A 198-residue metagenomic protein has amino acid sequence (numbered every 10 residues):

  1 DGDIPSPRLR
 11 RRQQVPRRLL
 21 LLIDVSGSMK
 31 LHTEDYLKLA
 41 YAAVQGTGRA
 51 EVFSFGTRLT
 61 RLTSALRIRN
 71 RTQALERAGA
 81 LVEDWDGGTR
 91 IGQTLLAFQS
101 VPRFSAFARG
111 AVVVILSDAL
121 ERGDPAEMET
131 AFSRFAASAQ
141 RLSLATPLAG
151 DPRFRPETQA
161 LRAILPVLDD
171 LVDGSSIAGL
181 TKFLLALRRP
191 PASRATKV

Functional and structural regions predicted by a protein language model:
D1-L20, K30-E34, K38, A42-E51: Acidic, polar low-complexity linker/tail segments
R18-L20, G110-V114, R141: Structural motif
R18-T33, L59, L120-G123: Short acidic, Gly/Ser-rich segments with clustered Asp/Glu that frequently serve as metal-coordination loops in enzyme
L21, V52-S54, I115, L144: Structural beta-sheet core signal
G46-T47, F53, R67-N70, A111 (+4 more regions): C-terminal structured domains
L66, T72-A111, R153-R155: Von Willebrand factor
G123-A126, K182: Extracytoplasmic/secreted cell-surface and envelope-processing proteins
F132-V198: Von Willebrand factor type A / integrin I
